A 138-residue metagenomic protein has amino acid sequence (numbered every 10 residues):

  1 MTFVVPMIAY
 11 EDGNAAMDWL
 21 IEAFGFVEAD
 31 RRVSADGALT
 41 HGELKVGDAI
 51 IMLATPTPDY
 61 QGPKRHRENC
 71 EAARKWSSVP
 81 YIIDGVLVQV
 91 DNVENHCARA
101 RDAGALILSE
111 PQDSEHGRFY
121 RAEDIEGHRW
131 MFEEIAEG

Functional and structural regions predicted by a protein language model:
M1-M7, M17-D18, F24-E123, E133-G138: Vicinal oxygen chelate
Y10-D12: Conserved beta-strand-loop-alpha-helix junction that forms the acyl-donor binding cleft
E126: Conserved ATPase active-site switch/coordination loops adjacent to the nucleotide-binding site
